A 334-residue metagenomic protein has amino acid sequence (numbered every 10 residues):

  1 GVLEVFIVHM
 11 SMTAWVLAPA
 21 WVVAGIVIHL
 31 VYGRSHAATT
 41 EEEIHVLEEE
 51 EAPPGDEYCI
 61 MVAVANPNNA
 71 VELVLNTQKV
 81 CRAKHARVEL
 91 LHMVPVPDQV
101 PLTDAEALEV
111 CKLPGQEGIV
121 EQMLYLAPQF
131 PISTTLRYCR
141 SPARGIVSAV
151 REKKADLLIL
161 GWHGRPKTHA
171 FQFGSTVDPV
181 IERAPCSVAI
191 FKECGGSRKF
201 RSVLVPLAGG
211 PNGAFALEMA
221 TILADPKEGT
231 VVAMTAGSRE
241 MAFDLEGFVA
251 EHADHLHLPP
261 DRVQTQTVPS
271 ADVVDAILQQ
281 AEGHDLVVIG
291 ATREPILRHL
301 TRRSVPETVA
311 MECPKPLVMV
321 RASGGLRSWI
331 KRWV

Functional and structural regions predicted by a protein language model:
G1-T39: A generic transmembrane alpha-helix motif of multi-pass inner-membrane proteins
L3-F6, L73-N76, G118, G145 (+2 more regions): Well-ordered alpha-helical segments embedded in enzymatic catalytic cores
A24-Y32, A149-G196, L278-V334: Gly/Ser-rich helix-loop-strand patches that form or flank binding pockets for ribonucleotide-derived cofactors
L30, R34-G55, N69: The feature marks cytosolic C-terminal regulatory regions of anion transporters and related permeases
E49-G115, L126-P128, I132-T135, R201-T267 (+2 more regions): Small/aliphatic-rich secondary-structure junction motif
M93, L136-G145, V268-V274: Charged docking surfaces used in two-component/phosphorelay signaling
E109-V120, F173-V177, L245-V249, R302-P306: Amphipathic alpha-helical segments in well-structured domains
A250, P269-A281, R302: A short, acidic, amphipathic alpha-helical segment used as a generic capping/interface helix at domain edges
